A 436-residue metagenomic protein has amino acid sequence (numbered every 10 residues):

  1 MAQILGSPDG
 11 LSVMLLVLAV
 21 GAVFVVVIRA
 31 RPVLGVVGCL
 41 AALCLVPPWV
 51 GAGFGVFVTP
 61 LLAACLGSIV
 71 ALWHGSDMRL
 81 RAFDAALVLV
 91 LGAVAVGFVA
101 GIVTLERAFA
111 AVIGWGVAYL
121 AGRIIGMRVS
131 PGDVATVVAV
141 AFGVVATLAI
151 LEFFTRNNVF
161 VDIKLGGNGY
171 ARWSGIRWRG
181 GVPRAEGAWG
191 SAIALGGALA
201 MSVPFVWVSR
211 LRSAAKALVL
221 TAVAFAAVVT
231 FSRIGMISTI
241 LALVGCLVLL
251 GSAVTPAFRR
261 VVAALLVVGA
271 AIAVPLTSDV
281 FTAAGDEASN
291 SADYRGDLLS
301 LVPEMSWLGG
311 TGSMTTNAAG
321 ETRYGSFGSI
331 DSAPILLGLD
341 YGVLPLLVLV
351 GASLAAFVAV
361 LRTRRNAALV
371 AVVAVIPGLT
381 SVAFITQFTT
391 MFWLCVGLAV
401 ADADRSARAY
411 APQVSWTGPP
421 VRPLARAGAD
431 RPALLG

Functional and structural regions predicted by a protein language model:
V20-V25, G67-D77, V94-A149, A352 (+1 more regions): Transmembrane alpha-helical segments and their membrane-water interfaces
G21-A22, T136-F160, R172-T230, S238-V248: Alpha-helical transmembrane segments of multi-pass inner-membrane proteins
V33-G51, P60-G116, V373-G378, R431 (+1 more regions): N-terminal hydrophobic segments of proteins, predominantly signal-anchor/transmembrane helices of inner/organellar
G35-A42, A359-A383, F388: Loop-to-helix entry and N-terminal half of a specific, functionally important transmembrane alpha helix in multi-pass
G67, A371-I376, I385-G436: Transmembrane alpha-helices of multi-pass inner-membrane enzymes
T147-N157, L247-E287, P303-M305, L435: A membrane-periplasm/extracellular boundary helix in multi-pass inner-membrane enzymes that assemble envelope glycans
V244, V248, R259, D340-I376: Hydrophobic transmembrane alpha-helices and their immediate junctions
S278-Y341, A356: Long extracytoplasmic/lumenal interhelical loops at the membrane interface of multi-pass membrane proteins
